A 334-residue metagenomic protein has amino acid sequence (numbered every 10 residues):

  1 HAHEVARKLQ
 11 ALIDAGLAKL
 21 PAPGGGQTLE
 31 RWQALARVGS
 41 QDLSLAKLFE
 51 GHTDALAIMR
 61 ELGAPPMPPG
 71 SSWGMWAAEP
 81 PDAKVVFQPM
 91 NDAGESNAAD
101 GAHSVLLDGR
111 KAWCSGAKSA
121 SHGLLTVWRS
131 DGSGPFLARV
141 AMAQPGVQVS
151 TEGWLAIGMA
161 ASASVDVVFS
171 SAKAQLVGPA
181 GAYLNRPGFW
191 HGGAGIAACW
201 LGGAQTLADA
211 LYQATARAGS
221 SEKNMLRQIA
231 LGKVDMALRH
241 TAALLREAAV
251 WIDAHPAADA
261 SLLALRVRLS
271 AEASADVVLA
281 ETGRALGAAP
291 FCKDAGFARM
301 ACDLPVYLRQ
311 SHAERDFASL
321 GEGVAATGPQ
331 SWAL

Functional and structural regions predicted by a protein language model:
A2, R7, H240-E272, A280-C292: C-terminal helix-coil-helix/basic helical segment that borders enzyme active sites and/or dimer interfaces and provides
A2-S119: Glycine-rich flavin
A55, L107-G109, F169, A204 (+2 more regions): Buried hydrophobic positions in well-ordered alpha/beta secondary-structure cores of metabolic enzymes
R110-Q144: DPxDG-like acidic metal-binding loop motif
L155-R239: Glycine-rich beta->alpha junctions and the first turn(s) of the following alpha-helix
G202, G232-R239, L265, L269-D276 (+1 more regions): Generic structural signal for well-ordered, non-transmembrane alpha-helical segments in soluble/cytosolic regions
M225-G232, A258-R266, A295-A298: Short, charged, amphipathic alpha-helical segments
A289-L334: Glycine-rich phosphate/cofactor-binding loops in nucleotide/flavin-utilizing enzymes
